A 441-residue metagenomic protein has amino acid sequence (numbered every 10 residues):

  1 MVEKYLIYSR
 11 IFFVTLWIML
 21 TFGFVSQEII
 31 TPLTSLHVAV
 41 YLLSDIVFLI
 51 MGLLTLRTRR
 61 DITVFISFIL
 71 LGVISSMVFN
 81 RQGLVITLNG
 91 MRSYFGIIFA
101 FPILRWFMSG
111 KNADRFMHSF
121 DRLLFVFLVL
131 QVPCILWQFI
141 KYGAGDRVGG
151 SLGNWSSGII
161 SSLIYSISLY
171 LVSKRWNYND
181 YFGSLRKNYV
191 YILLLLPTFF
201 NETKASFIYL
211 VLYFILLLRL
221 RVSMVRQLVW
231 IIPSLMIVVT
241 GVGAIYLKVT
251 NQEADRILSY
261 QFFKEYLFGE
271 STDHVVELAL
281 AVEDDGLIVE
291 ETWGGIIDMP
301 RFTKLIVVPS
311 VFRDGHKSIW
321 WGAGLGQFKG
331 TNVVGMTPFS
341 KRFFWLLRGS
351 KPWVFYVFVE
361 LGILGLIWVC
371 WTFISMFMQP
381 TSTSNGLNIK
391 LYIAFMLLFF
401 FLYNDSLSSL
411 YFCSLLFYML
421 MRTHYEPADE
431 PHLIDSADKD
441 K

Functional and structural regions predicted by a protein language model:
M1-S259, P338, R342-L433: Hydrophobic transmembrane helix bundles of membrane-integrated enzymes that assemble and modify cell-envelope
R92-F99, K204, E283-G294, G330-N332: Generic detector of short, locally flexible boundary/turn motifs and exposed helical patches
M117-H118, Y142, R186-K187, V276-A281 (+1 more regions): Short hydrophobic/aromatic-rich motifs at helix boundaries and adjacent loops
G145-V148, L152, T292-L361: Long extracytoplasmic/lumenal interhelical loops at the membrane interface of multi-pass membrane proteins
I192-L193, L235, P300, S310-K317 (+2 more regions): Compositionally biased, intrinsically disordered low-complexity segments
A244-T303: Flexible juxtamembrane loops connecting transmembrane helices in multi-pass membrane enzymes that build or modify
H432-K441: Membrane-interfacial, low-structure loops and terminal tails that flank and connect transmembrane helices in multi-pass
